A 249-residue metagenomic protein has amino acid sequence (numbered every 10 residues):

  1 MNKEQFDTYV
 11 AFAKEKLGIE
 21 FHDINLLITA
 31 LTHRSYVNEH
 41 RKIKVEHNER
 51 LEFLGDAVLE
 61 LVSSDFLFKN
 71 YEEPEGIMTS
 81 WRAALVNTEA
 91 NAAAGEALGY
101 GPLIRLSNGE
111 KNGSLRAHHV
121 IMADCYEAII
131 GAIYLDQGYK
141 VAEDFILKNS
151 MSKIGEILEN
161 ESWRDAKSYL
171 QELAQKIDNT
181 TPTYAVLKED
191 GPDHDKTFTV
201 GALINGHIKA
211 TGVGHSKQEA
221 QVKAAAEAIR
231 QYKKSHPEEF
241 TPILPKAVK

Functional and structural regions predicted by a protein language model:
M1-K249: Double-stranded RNA-binding/processing signature
